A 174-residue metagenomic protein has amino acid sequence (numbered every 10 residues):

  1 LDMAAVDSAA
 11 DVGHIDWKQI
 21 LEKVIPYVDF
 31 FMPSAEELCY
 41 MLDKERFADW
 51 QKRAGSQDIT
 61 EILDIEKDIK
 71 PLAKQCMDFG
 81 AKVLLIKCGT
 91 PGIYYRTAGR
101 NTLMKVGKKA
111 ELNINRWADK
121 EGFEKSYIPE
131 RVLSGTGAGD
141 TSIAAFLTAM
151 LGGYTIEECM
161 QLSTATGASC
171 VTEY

Functional and structural regions predicted by a protein language model:
A4-S8, E36-L38, G89: Active-site beta-loop-alpha junctions enriched in small/polar residues
D7-I20: Glycine-rich, charge-decorated loop segments at or immediately adjacent to ligand/cofactor-binding or catalytic sites
G13, D29, E61-D64: Short, contiguous, pocket-lining structural segments that sit at or immediately flank catalytic/ligand-binding sites
K18-Q19, K23, L42-Y174: Conserved phosphate-binding/catalytic region of the ribokinase-like
V28-S34: A short beta-strand/loop micro-motif in the catalytic core of glycosyltransferases that engages the nucleotide-sugar
A35-E36, D140: Alpha-helix N-cap/helix-start capping motif
